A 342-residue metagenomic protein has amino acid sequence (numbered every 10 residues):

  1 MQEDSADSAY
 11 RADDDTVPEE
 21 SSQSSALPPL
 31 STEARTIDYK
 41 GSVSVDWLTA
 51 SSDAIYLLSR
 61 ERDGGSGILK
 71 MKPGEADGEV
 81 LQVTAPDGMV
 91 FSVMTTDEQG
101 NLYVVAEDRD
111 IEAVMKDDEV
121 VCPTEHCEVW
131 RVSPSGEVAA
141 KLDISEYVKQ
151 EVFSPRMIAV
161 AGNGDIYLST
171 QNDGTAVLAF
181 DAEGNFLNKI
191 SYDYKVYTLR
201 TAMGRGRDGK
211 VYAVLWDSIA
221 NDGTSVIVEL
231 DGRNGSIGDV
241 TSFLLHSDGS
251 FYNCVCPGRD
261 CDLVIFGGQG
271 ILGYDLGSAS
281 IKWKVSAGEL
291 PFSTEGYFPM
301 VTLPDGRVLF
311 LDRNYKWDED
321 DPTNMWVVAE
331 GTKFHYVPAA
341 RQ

Functional and structural regions predicted by a protein language model:
I37-G41, V83-D87, D143-Q150, S191-K195 (+2 more regions): Surface loop/turn motifs at the tips and blade-to-blade linkers of beta-strand repeat domains
S42-T49, G88-T95, E151-A159, V196-R205 (+2 more regions): Repeated scaffold domains used in trafficking and secretory/extracellular systems, primarily beta-propellers
D53, Q99-G100, N163-G164, D208-G209 (+2 more regions): Short coil/turn segments that connect the beta-strands within blades of beta-propeller domains
Y56, Y103, Y167, Y212 (+2 more regions): Conserved beta-propeller blade signature
E61-G65, R109-A113, D173-T175, D217-N221 (+1 more regions): Short glycine/acidic-enriched loop and turn motifs that connect beta-strands
G67-L69, C127-W130, A176-L178, S225-V228 (+2 more regions): A short loop-to-beta-strand structural motif that recurs across blades of beta-propeller domains
K72-A76, S133-G136, D181-E183, D231-N234 (+1 more regions): Short loop/turn segments that connect beta-strands within beta-propeller blades
R307-Q342: Blade-level signature of beta-propeller repeat domains, shared across WD40, Kelch, NHL, RCC1 and BNR/Asp-box propellers
